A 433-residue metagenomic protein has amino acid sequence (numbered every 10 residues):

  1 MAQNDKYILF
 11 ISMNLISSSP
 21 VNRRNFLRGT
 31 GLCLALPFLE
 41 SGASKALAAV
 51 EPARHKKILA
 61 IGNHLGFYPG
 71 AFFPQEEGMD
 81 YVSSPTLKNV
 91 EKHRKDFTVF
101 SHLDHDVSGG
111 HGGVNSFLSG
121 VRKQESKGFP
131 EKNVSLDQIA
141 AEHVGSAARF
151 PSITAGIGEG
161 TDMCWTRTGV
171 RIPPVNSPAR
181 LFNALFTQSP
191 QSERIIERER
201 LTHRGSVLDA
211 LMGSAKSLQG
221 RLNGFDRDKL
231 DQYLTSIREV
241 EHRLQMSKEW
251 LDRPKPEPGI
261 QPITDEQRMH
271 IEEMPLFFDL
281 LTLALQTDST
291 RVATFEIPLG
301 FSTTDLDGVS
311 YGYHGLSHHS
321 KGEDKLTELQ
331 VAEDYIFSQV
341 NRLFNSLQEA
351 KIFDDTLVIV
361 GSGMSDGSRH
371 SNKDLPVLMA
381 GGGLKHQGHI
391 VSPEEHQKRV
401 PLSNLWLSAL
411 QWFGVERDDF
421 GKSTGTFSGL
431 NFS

Functional and structural regions predicted by a protein language model:
I8-S433: Ligand-binding pockets and gating/stacking loops
